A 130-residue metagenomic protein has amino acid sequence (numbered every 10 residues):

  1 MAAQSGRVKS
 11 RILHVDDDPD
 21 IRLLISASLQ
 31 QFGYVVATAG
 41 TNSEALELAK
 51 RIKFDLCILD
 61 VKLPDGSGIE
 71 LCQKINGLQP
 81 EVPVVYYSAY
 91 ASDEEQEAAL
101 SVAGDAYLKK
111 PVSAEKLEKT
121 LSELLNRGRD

Functional and structural regions predicted by a protein language model:
M1-R11, E115-D130: Non-catalytic signal-transmission and effector/linker regions of two-component phosphorelay proteins
K9-D20, I25-L29, C57: Conserved acidic segment of CheY-like receiver
R22, P64, S92: The feature encodes the CheY-like receiver
G33-G40, L48: Short hydrophobic/Thr-rich beta-strand motif most characteristic of the beta2 strand and flanking loop of CheY-like
T41, S67-E70: Acidic catalytic/metal-coordinating carboxylates
I52-I58, L63: Active-site beta3 strand of CheY-like receiver
E70, A91-L108, K119: Alpha4 helix (beta4-alpha4-beta5 surface) of REC/receiver domains from two-component response regulators
